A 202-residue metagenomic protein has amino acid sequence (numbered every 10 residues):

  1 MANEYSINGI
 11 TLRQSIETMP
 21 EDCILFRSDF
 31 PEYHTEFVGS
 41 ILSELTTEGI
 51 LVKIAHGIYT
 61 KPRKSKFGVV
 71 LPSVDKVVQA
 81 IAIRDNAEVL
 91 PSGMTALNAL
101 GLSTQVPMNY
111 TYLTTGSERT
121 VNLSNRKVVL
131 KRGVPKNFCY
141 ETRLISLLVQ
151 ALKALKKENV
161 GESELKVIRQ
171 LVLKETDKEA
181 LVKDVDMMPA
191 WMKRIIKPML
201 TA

Functional and structural regions predicted by a protein language model:
M1-A2, A202: Intrinsically disordered, low-complexity and often Lys/Arg-enriched segments
A2-I81: Short beta-edge/loop segments at beta->alpha junctions of small alpha/beta modules that act as binding/recognition
G9, L71-D75, G93, I145 (+2 more regions): Alpha-helix initiation and N-capping motif
I54, I58, L90-S92, T111-L113: Short, conserved beta-strand edge motifs with alternating hydrophobic and charged residues
P72-Q105: Helix-adjacent hinge/juxtasegments
L97-L165: Conserved, surface-exposed functional patches that form binding/active-site neighborhoods
V134-A202: Hydrophobic alpha-helical interaction segments
